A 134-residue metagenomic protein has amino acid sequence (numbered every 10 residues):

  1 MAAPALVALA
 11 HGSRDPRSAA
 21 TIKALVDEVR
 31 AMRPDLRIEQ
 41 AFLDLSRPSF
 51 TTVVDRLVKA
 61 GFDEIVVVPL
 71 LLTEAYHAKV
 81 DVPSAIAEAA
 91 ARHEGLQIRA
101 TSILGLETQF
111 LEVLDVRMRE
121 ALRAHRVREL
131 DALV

Functional and structural regions predicted by a protein language model:
M1-V134: Active-site-proximal alpha-helix that buttresses catalytic centers in soluble enzyme cores
